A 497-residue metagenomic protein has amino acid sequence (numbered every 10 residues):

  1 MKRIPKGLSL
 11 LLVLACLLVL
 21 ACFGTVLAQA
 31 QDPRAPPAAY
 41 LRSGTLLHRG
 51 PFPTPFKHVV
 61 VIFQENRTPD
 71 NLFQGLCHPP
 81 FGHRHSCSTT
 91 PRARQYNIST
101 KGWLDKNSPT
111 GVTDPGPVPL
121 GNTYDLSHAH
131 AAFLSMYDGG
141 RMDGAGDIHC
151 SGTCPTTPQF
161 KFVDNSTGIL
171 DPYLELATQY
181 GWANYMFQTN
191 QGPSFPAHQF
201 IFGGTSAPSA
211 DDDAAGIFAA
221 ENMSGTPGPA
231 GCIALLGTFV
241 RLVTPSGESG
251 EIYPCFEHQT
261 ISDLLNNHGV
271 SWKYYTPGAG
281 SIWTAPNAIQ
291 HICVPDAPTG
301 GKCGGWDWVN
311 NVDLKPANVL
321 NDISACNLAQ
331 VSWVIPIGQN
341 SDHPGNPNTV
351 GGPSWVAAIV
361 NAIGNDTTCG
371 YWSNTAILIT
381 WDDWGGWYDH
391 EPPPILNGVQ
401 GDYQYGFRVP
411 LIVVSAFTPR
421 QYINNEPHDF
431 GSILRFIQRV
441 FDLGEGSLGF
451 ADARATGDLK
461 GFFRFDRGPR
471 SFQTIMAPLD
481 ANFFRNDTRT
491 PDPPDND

Functional and structural regions predicted by a protein language model:
M1-L12: Bacterial N-terminal signal peptides that target proteins for export
G7, T25-L27: A composition/secondary-structure signal for short, hydrophobic, low-basic-content segments with alpha-helix propensity
L11-C22: Bacterial N-terminal signal peptides
L27-D497: N-terminal pro-sequences and low-complexity stem/linker regions of secreted or lumenal proteins
